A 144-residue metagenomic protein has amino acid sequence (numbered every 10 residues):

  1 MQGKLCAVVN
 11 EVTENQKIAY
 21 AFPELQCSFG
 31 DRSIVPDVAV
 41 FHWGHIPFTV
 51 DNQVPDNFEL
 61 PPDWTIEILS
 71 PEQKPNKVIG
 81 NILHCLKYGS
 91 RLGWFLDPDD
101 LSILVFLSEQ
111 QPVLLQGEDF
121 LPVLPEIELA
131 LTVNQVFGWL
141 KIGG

Functional and structural regions predicted by a protein language model:
M1-G144: Gly/Pro/Ser/Thr-rich low-complexity, intrinsically disordered segments predominantly at protein N-termini
